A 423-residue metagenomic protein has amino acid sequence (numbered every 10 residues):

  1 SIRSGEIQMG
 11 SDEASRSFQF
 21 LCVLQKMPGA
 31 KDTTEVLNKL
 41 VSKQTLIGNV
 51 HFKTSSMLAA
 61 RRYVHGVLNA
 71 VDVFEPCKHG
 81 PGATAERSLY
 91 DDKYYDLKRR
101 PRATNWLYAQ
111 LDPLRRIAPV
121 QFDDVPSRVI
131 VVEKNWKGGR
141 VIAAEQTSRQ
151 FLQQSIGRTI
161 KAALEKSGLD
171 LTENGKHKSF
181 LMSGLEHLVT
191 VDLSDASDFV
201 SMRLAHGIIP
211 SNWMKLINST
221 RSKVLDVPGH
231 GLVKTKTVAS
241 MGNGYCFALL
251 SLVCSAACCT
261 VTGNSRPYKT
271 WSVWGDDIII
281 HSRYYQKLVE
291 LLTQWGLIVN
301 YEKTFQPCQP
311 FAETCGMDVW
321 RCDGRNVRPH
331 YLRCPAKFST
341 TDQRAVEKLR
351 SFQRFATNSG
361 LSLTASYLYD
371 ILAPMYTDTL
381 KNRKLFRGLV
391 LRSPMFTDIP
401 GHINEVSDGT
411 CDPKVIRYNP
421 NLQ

Functional and structural regions predicted by a protein language model:
S1-V131, Y369-L372, L380-Q423: Non-catalytic, polymerase-adjacent accessory regions of viral genome-replication enzymes
A109-Q423: Core nucleotidyl-transferase/polymerase catalytic module
